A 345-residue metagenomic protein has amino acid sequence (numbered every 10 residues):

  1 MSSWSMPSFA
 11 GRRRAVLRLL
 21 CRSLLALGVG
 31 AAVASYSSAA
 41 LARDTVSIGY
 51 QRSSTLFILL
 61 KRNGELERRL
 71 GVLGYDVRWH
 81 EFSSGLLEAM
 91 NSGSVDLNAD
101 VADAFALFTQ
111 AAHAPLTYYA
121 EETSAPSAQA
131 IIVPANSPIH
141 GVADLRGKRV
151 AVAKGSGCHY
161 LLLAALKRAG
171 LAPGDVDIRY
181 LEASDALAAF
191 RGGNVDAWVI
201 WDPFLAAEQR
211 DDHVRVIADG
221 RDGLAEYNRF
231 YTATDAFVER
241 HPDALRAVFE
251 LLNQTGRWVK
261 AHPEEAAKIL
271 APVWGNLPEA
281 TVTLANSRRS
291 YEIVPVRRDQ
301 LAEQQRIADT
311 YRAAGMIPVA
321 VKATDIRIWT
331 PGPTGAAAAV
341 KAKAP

Functional and structural regions predicted by a protein language model:
R13-L25: N-terminal export leaders
V29-G30, A40: Cleavable N-terminal signal peptides
A42-A172, I178-Y180, D196-D202, A225: Short, glycine-/small- and polar/acidic-enriched structural segments that line small-molecule recognition paths
L56-F57, A125-I131, V214-R215, Y227-Y231 (+2 more regions): Small-molecule pocket liners
V101-A104, I178-R179, S184-V273: Pocket-lining segment of extracytoplasmic ligand-binding domains
E239-P318: Secondary-structure end/capping motifs
D309-P345: Conserved C-terminal helix/tail region of periplasmic/extracytoplasmic solute-binding proteins
